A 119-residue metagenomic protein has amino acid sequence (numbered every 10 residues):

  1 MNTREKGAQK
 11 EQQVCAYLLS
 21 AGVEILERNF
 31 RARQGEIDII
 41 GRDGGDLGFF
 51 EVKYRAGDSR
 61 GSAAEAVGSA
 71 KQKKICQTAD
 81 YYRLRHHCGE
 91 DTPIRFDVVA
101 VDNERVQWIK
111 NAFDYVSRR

Functional and structural regions predicted by a protein language model:
M1-R28: Acidic-basic catalytic patches of nuclease active cores, encompassing PD-(D/E)XK and other metal-cofactor nuclease
T3, A32-G35: Short acidic/glycine-enriched loop/turn segments that link adjacent beta-strands
V23, R28-N29, R55, W108-N111: Secondary-structure boundary/capping motif
R28-R31, D97: Short, solvent-exposed loop/turn elements at beta->coil junctions and helix N-caps that rim active or binding pockets
I37-S59, A63, I75: Conserved catalytic cores of phosphodiester-cleaving nucleases, focusing on short active-site segments
S59-D91: Mid-chain, well-packed structural core segment of small domains
R85-R119: Domain-level recognition of nuclease-like catalytic cores that cleave nucleotide substrates
